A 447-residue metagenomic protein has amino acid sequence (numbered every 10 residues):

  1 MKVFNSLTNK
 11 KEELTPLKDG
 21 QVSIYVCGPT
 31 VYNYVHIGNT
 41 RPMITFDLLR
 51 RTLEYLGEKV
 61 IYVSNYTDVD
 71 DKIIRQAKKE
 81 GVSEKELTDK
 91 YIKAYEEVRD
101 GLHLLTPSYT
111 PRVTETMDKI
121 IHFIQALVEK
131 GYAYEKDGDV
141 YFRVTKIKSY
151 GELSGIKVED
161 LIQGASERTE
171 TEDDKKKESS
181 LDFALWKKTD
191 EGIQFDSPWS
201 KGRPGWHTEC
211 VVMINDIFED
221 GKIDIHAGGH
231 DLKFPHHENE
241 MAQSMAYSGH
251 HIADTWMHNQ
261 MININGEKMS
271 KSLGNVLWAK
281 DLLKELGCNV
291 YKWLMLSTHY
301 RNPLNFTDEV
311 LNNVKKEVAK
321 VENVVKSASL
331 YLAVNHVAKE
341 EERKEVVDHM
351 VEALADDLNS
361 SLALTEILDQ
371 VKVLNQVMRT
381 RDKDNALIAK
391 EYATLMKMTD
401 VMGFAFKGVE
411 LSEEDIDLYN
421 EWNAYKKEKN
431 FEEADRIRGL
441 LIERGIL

Functional and structural regions predicted by a protein language model:
M1-Y32, D47, D118-S329: Alpha-helical recognition segments enriched in aromatics with Gly/Pro capping that present substrate-recognition
T8-E13, L17-H103, E443: N-terminal, positively charged nucleic-acid-binding surface of large information/translation enzymes
E58, Y132, I446: Short phosphate-binding/catalytic loops that engage adenosine nucleotides
Y62-V63, P107-P111, H226-G228, N385: Short catalytic-loop micro-motif centered on adjacent basic/acidic residues
K78-E84, S108-T114, G229: The substrate-binding groove and active-site-proximal loops of carbohydrate-active enzymes, especially glycoside
E97-A133: N-terminal, positively charged, Ser/Thr/Ala/Gly-biased leader segments that form transit/presequence-like amphipathic
D100, V128-E129, M257, A434 (+1 more regions): Alpha-helix C-terminal capping/helix-coil junction sites
K268-S270, L277-L447: Structural preference for alpha-helix termini/caps and helix-kink/transition segments
